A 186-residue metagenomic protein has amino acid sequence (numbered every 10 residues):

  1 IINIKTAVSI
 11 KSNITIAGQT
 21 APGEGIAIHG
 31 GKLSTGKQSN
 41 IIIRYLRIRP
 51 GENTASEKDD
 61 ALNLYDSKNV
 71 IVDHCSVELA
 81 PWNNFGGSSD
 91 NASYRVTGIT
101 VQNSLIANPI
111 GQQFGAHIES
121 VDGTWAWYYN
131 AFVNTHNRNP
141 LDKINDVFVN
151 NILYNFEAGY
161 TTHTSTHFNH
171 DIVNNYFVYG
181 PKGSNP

Functional and structural regions predicted by a protein language model:
I1, T20-G23, G180-G183: Acidic glycine-/aspartate-rich tracts in secreted/extracellular proteins
I2-A17, E24-R44, P50-K68, G87: Extracellular beta-strand-rich solenoid/capping regions of secreted or surface-exposed proteins that bind or remodel
N3-I4, N139, T162: A generic structural signal for short coil/turn motifs at secondary-structure boundaries
S12-G18, S39-P50, D66-W82, Y94-R138 (+2 more regions): Right-handed parallel beta-helix
G30, D142, T162-S165: Short, solvent-exposed loop/turn segments at secondary-structure boundaries
D90: Binding-interface segments
Y160-T161, K182-P186: Acidic/polar loop patches that form or flank catalytic/metal-binding clefts of enzymes that bind anionic ligands
